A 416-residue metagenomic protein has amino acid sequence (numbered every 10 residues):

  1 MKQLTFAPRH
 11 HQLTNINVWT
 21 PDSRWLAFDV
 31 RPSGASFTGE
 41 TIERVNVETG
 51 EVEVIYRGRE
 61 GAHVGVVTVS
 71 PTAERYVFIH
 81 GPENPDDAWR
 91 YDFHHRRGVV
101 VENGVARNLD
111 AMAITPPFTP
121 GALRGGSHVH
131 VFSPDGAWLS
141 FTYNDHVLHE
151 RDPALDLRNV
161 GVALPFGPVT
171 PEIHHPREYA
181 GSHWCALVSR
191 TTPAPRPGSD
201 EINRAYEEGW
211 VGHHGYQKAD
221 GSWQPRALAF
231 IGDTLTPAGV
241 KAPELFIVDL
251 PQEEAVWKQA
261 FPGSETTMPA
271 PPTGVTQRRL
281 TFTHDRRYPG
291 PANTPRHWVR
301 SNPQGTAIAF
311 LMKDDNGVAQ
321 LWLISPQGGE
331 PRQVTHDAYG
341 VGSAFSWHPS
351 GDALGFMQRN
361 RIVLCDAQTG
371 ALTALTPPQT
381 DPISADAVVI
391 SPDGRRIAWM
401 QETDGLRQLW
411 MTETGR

Functional and structural regions predicted by a protein language model:
M1-R416: Sequence signature of WD/YWTD-type beta-propeller architectures
